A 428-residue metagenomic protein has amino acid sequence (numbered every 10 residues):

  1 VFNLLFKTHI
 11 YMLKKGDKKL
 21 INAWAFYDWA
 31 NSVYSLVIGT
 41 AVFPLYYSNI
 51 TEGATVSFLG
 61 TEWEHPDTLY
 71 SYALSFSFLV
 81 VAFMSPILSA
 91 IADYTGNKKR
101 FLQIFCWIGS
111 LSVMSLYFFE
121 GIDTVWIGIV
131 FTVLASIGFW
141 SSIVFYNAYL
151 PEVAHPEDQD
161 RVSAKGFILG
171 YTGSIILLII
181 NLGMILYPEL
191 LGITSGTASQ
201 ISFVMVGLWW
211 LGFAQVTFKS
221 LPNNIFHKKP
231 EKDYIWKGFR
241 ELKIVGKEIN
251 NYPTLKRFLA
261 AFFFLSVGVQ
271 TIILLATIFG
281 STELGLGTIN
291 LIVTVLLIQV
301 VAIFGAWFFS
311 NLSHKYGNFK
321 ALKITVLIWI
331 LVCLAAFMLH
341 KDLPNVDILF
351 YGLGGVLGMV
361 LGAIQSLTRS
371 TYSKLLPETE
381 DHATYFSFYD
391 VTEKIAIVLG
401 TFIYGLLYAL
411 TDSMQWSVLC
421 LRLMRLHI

Functional and structural regions predicted by a protein language model:
L13-I21, N223-L259: Juxtamembrane intracellular "pre-TM" segments in multi-pass secondary transporters
I38-P66, L274-L291: Short amphipathic helix-loop junctions that connect adjacent transmembrane helices in Major Facilitator Superfamily/SLC
W63, M184-G207, L406-R425: A membrane-interface helix-boundary motif in multi-pass transporters
M84-N97, F304-N318: Helix-to-loop junctions at the C-terminal end of transmembrane segments in multipass secondary transporters
W107-I122, I328-P344: C-terminal ends and interior cores of transmembrane alpha-helices in multi-pass membrane transporters/permeases
S112, T124-S142, D347-A363: Hydrophobic core of transmembrane alpha-helices in multi-pass small-molecule transporters, especially MFS/SLC-type
S141-A154, A363-P377: Intracellular juxtamembrane helix-capping segments at the cytosolic ends of symmetry-related transmembrane helices
S163-M184, D390-G400: Glycine-rich segments within core transmembrane alpha-helices of 12-TM secondary carriers
